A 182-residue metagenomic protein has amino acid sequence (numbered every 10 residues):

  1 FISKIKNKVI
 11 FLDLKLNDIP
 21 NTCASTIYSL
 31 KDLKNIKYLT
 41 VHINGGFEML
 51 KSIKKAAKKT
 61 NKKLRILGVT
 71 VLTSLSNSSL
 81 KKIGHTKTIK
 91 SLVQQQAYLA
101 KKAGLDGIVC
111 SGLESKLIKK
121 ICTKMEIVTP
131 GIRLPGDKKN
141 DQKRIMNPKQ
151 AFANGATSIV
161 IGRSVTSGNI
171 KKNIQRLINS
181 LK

Functional and structural regions predicted by a protein language model:
I2, N7-N17: Active-site cofactor/substrate anionic-group-binding motifs, chiefly glycine- and Lys/Arg-rich phosphate-binding loops
F11, V109, I159-I161: Short hydrophobic alpha-helical runs that function as membrane-insertion/retention elements
D13, V69, P130, I161-G162: Generic beta-sheet signal
K15, L39, A100, I118 (+3 more regions): Conserved, mostly hydrophobic/aromatic
D18, T22-G107, S111-K116, I121-K124 (+2 more regions): Conserved anion-binding
N21-D32, K116-I118, D137-I159, N169-R176: Catalytic cores of alpha/beta
L50-A56, F152, V165-K182: C-terminal helical cap(s) of enzyme catalytic domains, especially alpha/beta-barrels
